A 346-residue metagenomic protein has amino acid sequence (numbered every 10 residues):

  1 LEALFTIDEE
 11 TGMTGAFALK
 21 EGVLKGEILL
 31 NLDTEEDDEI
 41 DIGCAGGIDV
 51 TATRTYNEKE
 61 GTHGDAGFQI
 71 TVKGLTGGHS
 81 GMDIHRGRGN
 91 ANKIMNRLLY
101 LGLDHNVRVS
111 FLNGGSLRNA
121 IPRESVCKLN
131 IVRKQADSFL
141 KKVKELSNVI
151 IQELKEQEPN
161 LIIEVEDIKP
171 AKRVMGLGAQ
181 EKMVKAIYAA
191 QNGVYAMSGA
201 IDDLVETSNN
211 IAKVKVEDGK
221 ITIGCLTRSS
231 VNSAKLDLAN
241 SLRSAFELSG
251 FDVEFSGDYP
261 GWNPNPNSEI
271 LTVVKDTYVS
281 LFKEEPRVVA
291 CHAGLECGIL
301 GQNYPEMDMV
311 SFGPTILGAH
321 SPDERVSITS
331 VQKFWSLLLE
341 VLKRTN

Functional and structural regions predicted by a protein language model:
L1-E10, F68-G74, H79-G102, N130 (+2 more regions): Alpha-helical metal-binding/catalytic segments enriched in His/Glu/Asp
L1-H63, R108-S110, Y195-S198, D202 (+1 more regions): Acidic/histidine-rich catalytic neighborhood of metal-dependent amide-processing enzymes
E21-G22, R88-H105, I131-A136, E181-Y188 (+3 more regions): His/Asp/Glu-rich mid-to-C-terminal helical/loop segments that flank catalytic regions of hydrolases
D83, N90-K93, R97-L112, P264-M307: Active-site-adjacent substrate-binding region of metalloamidase/peptidase-like peptide-processing proteins
A91, R118-M197: A conserved active-site cap/scaffold subdomain adjacent to cofactor or substrate pockets
G102-N119, V149-I168, A196-L204, S249-G257 (+1 more regions): Flexible, glycine/charged-enriched surface loops at secondary-structure junctions
V126-K128, I162-V174, A212-V214, T222-N232 (+1 more regions): A short beta-alpha structural unit
G199, E206-I221, L226, L281-V341: Zn-dependent metallopeptidase/amidohydrolase metal-coordination segment
